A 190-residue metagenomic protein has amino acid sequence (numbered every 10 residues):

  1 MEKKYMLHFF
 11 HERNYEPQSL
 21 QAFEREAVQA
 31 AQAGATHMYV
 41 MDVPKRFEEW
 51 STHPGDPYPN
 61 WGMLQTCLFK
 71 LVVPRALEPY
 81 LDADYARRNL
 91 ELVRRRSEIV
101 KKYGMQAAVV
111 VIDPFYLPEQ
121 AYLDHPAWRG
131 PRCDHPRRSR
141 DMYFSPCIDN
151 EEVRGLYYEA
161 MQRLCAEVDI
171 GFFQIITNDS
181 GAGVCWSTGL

Functional and structural regions predicted by a protein language model:
E2-L190: Aromatic-lined carbohydrate-binding surfaces of glycoside hydrolases
